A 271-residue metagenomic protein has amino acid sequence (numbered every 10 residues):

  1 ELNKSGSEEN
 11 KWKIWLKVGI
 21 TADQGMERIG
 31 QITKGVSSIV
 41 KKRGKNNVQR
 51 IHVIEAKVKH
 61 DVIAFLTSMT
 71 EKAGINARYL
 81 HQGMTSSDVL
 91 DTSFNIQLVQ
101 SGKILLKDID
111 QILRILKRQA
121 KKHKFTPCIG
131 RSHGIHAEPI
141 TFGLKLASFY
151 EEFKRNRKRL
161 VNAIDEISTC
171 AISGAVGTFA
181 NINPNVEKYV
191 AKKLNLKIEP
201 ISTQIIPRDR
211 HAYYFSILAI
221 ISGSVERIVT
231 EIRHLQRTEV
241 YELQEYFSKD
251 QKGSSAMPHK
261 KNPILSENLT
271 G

Functional and structural regions predicted by a protein language model:
E1-S173, F179, P184-Y189, I198 (+2 more regions): A helix-coil-helix interface module used to build multimeric assemblies and to scaffold catalytic/cofactor sites
E187-Q204, R208: Active-site-adjacent "gating/activation" loops or surface patches in catalytic cores
P207-E242, F247-G271: A conserved active-site cap/scaffold subdomain adjacent to cofactor or substrate pockets
